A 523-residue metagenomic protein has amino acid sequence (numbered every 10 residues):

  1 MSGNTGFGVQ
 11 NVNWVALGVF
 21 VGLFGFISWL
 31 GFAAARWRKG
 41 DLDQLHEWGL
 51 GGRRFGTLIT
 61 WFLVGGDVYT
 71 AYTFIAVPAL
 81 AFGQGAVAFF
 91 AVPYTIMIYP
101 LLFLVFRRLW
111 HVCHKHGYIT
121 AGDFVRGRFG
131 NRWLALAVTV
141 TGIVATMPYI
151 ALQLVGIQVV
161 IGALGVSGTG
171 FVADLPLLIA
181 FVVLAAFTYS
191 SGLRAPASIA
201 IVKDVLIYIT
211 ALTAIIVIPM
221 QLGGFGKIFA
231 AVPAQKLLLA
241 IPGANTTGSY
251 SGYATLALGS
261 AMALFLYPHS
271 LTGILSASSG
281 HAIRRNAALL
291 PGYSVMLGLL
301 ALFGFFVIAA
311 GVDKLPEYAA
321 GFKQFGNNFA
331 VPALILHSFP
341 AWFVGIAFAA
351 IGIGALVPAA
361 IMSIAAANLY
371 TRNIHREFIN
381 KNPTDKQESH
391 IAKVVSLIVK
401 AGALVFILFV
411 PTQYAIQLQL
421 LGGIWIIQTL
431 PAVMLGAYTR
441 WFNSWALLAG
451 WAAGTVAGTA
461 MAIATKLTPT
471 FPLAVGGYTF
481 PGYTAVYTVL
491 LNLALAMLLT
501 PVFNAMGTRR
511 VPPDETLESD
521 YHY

Functional and structural regions predicted by a protein language model:
S2-Y523: Membrane-embedded helix-loop-helix hairpins and adjacent transmembrane boundary segments in multi-pass transporters
